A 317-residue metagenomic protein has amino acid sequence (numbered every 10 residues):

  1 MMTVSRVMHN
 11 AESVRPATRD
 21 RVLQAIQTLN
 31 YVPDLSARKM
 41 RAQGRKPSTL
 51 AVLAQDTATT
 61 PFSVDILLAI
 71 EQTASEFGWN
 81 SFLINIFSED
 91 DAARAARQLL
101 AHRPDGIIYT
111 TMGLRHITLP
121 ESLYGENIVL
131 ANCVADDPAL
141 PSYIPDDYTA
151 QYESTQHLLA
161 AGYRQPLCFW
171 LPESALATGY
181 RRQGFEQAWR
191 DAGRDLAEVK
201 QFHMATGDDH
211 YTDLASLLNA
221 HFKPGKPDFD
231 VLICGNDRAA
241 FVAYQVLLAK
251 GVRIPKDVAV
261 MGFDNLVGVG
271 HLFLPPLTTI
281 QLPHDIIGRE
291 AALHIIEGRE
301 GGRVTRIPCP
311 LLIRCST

Functional and structural regions predicted by a protein language model:
M1-R45: N-terminal helix-turn-helix DNA-binding module of bacterial transcription factors
T3-R6, R41-A58, Q165-P172: Short beta-strand segments enriched in small/hydrophobic residues
R21, P61-E76, A150-S154, L176-L196 (+3 more regions): Short, solvent-exposed amphipathic alpha-helices that sit in or adjacent to ligand/effector-binding or catalytic
R45-Q156, K223: Alpha-helical recognition/docking segments in bacterial nutrient-uptake and carbohydrate-utilization systems
A74-I86, E186-L214: Short beta-strand elements in bilobed, periplasmic/extracellular small-molecule ligand-binding domains
P141-C168, H210-F222, L282-E300: Hydrophobic alpha-helical segments within soluble ligand-binding/sensing domains
S154-G193, R303-S316: An alpha-beta-alpha
N219-T317: Flexible loop/turn connectors
